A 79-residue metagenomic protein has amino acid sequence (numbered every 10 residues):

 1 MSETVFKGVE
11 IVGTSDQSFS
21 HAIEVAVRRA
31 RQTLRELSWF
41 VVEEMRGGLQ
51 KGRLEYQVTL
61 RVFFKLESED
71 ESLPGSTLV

Functional and structural regions predicted by a protein language model:
M1-S2, L49-K51: Short beta-strand/turn micro-motifs at beta-sheet edges
E3-F40: Short, well-ordered alpha-helical segments
G13-S15, E44, L60, F64-L66: Flexible glycine-/small-residue-rich
F40-G48: Short, conserved loop-to-beta-strand elements that form functional interface hotspots
K51-V79: C-terminal structural segments of small proteins and small subunits
